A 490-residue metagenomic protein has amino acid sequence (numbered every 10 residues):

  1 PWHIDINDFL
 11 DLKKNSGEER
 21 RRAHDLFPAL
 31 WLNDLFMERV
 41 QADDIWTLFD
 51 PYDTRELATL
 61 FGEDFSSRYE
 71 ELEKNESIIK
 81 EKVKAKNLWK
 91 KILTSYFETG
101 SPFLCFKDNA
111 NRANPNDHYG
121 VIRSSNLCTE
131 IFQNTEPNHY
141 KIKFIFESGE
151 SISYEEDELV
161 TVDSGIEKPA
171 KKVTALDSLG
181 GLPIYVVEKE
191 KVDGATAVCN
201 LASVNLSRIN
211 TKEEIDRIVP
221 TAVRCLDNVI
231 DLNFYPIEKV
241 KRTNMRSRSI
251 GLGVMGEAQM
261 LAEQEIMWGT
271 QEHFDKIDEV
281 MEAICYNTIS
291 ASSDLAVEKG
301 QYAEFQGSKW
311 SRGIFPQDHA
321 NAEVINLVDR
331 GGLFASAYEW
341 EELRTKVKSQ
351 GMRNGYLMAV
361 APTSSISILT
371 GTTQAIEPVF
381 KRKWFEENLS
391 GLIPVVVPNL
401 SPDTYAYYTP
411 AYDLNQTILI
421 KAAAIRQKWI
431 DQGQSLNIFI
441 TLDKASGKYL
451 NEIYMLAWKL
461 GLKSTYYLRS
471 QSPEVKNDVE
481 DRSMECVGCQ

Functional and structural regions predicted by a protein language model:
P1-D193, A197-S203, I209-T211, Y235 (+4 more regions): Active-site cavity-forming subdomains of large catalytic enzyme subunits
P1-D5, W31, Y52-L60, F106-H118 (+6 more regions): A glycine-rich phosphate-binding loop feature that marks nucleotide/adenosyl-phosphate handling sites
P1-D8, I92-F132, V192-S203, R246-A262 (+3 more regions): Conserved phosphate/anionic-ligand binding catalytic regions in large, soluble enzymes, centered on
L10-E18, F36, V40-D44, E73-E76 (+11 more regions): Structural signal for hydrophobic packing residues in well-ordered secondary-structure cores of soluble enzyme domains
G17-E18, E70-I78, A202-E214, Y235-M245 (+3 more regions): Glycine- and acidic
F132-Q133, L226, I230-D231, Q301 (+2 more regions): Catalytic alpha/beta core of large soluble enzyme barrels
Y185-K189, P236-S247, M260, Q264 (+3 more regions): Active-site-adjacent structural elements in folded domains
V219-K241, M267-T363, Q434-S435, I453: Internal maturation/activation junctions in enzymes
